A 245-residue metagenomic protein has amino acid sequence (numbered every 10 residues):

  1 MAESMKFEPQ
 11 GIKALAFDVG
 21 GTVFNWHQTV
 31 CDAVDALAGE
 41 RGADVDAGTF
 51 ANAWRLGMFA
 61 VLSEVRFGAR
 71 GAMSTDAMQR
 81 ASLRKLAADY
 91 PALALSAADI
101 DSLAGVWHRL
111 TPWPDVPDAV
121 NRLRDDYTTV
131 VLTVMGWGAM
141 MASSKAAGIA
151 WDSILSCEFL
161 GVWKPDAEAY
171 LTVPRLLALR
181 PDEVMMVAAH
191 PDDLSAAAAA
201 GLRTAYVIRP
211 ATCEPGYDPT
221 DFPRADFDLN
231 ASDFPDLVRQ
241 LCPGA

Functional and structural regions predicted by a protein language model:
A2-I12, N121, M135-A245: Asp-based, Mg2+/Mn2+-dependent phosphohydrolase catalytic module
A2-L56, D89: Active-site neighborhood of HAD-like aspartate-dependent phosphohydrolases
D18-G21, L83, V131: Generic structural signal for small/hydrophobic residues in well-ordered secondary structure, especially within
W26, L110-W113, W151, F227: Tryptophan-centric aromatic hotspots in well-structured domains and transmembrane helices
V30-A38, W54-M58, Q79, L103-W107 (+1 more regions): Hydrophobic alpha-helical core bundles mediating ligand binding, dimerization, or RNAP-core interactions
D32-A36, A53, A81-K85, S102 (+4 more regions): Alpha-helical elements of Rossmann-like donor-binding domains used by nucleotide-donor carbohydrate transfer enzymes
G42, G48, N52-D101: A metal-dependent, Asp-based hydrolase signature
A97-A146, I154-C157: Substrate-recognition element of Asp-dependent hydrolases with the DxDx(T/V) motif
